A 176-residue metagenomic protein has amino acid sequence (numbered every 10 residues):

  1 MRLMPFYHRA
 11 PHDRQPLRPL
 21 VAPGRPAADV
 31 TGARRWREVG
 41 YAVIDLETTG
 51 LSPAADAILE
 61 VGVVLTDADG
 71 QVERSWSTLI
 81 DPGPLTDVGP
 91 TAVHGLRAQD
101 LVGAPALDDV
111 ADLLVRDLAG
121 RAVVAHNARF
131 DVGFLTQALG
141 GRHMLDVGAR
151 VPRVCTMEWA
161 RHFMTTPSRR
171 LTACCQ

Functional and structural regions predicted by a protein language model:
M1-R2: N-terminal intrinsically disordered, low-complexity segments enriched in Ser/Pro/Thr/Gly
F6-V151, T165-Q176: Conserved non-catalytic scaffold segment of RNase H-like nuclease domains
R153-T165: Catalytic subdomain that performs nucleotidyl-dependent activation
